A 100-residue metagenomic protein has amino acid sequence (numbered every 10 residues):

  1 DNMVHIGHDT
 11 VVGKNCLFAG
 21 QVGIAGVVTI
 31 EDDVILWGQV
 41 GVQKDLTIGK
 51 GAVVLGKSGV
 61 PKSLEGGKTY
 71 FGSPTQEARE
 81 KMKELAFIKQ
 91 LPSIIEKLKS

Functional and structural regions predicted by a protein language model:
D1-E77: Structural signal for interior beta-strand "rungs" in well-ordered beta-sheet cores of soluble enzyme domains
Q76-S100: Long, leucine- and charge-enriched amphipathic alpha-helices that form heptad-repeat coiled-coil/leucine-zipper-like
